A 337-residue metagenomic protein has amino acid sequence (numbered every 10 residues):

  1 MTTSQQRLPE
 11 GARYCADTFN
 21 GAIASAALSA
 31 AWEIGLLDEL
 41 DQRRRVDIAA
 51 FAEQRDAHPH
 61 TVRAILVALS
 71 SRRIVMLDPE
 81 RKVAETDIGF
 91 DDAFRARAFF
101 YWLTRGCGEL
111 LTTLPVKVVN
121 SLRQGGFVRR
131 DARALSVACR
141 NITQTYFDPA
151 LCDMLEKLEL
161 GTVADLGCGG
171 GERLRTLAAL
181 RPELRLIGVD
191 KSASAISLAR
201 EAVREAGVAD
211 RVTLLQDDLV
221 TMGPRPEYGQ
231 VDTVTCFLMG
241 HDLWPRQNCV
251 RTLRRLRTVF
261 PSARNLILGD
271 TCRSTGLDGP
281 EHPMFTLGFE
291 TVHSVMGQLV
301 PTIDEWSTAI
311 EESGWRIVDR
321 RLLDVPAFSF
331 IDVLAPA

Functional and structural regions predicted by a protein language model:
T18, V67-G161: Conserved Class I S-adenosyl-L-methionine-dependent methyltransferase catalytic core
E159-G169: Conserved class I S-adenosyl-L-methionine
G170-P182: Conserved SAM-binding loop of SAM-dependent methyltransferases across substrates and taxa, primarily the Class I
S192-S194: Conserved SAM/SAH-binding beta-strand->alpha-helix loop
A199-R200: Conserved SAM-binding loop
T235-C236: A conserved beta-strand element that flanks and buttresses the S-adenosyl-L-methionine
L243-R255: A short, conserved alpha-helix within the catalytic core of class I
L268-S313, D319-R321: C-terminal alpha-helical "lid/dimerization" subdomain adjacent to the S-adenosyl-L-methionine
